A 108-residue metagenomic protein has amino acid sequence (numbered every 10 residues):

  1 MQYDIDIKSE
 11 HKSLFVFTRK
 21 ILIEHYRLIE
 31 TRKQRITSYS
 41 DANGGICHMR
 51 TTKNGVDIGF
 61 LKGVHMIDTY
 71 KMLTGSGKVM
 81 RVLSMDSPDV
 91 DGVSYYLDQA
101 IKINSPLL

Functional and structural regions predicted by a protein language model:
M1-L108: Charge-dense, helix-prone N-terminal extensions
